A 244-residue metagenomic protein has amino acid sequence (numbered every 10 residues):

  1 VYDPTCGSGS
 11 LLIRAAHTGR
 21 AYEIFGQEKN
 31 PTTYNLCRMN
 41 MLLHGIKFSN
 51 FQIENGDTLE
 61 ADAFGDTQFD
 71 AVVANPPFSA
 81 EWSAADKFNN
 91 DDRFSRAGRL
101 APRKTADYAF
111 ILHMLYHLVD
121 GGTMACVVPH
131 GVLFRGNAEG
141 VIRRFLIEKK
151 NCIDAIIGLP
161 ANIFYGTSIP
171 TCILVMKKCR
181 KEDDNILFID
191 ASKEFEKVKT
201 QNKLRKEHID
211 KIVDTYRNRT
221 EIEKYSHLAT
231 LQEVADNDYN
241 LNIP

Functional and structural regions predicted by a protein language model:
V1-A74, S79-F88, F94-A97, Y108-A109 (+2 more regions): Conserved S-adenosyl-L-methionine
A15, M114, P244: Class I S-adenosylmethionine-dependent transferase superfamily signal
M41, T58-D62, H113-M114, P160-I163 (+1 more regions): Generic recognition of flexible, low-complexity loop/linker segments
K47, M124, E182-D183: Short loop/turn segments at connectors of secondary-structure elements within structured domains
P77, A161, C179: Flexible loop residues that form catalytic and substrate-binding hotspots at small-molecule/glycan-binding clefts
L100-M176: Conserved Class I SAM-dependent methyltransferase catalytic core
F164-N242: Flexible, glycine-/basic-rich loop-and-beta segments that form/coincide with the SAM-dependent methyltransferase
